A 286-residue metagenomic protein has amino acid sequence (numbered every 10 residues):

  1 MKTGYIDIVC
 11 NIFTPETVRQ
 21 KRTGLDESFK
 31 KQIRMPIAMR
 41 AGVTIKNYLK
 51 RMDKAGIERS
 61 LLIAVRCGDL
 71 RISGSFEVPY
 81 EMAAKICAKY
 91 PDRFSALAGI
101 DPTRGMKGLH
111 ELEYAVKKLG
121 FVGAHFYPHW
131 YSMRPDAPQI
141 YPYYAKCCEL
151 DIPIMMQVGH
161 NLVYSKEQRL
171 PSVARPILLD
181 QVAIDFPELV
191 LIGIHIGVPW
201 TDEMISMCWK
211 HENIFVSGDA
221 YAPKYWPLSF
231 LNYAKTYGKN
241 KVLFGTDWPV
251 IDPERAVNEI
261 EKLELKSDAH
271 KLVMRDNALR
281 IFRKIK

Functional and structural regions predicted by a protein language model:
M1-R59, Y114, G238-L243, I251-K286: Mid-to-C-terminal alpha-helical segments outside catalytic/metal-binding sites
V9, M52, S60, A83 (+9 more regions): Divalent metal-coordination and catalytic microenvironments
C10-I12, A64, A98-P102, H125-P128 (+4 more regions): A cross-domain feature marking catalytic cores of carbohydrate-active enzymes and several ubiquitous metabolic/repair
F13-E16, C67-L70, P102-G105, Y131 (+4 more regions): Active-site environment of divalent metal-dependent phosphoester hydrolases
E16-K21, S73-G74, L109, K166-R169 (+4 more regions): Short aromatic-enriched loop/helix-cap "lid" or pocket-rim segments at secondary-structure transitions that line
V43-R51, V78-A84, H110, P176-L179 (+2 more regions): Alpha-helical scaffolding within the catalytic cores of extracellular/periplasmic polymer-degrading hydrolases
E58-R59, R66-L162: Active-site gating/metal-coordination segments in enzymes
L119-G123, M133-L243: Catalytic pocket-lining loop regions of alpha/beta-barrel enzymes, especially the amidohydrolase/enolase/GH5 lineages
